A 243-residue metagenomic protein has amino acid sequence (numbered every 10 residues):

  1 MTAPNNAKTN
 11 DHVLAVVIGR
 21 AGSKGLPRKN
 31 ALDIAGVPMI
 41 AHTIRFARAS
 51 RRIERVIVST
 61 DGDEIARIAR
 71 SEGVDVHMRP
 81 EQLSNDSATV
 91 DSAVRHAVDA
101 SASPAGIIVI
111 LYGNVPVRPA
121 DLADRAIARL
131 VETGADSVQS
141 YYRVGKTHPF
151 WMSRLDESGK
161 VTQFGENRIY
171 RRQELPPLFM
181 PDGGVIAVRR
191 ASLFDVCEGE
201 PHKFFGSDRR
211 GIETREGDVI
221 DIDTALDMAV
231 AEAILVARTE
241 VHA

Functional and structural regions predicted by a protein language model:
M1-P27: N-terminal nucleotide-binding beta1-loop-alpha1 segment
M39-R55: A short, N-terminal amphipathic alpha-helix
R52-I57, G217-V219: Short active-site oxyanion
I53, S103-A105, G134-A135: Short, high-confidence coil segments that cap the C-terminus of an alpha-helix and link into the following beta-strand
D63-V109, V117-R125: Short phosphate-binding loop-to-helix
A66, L193-F194, M228: A generic structural signal for short hydrophobic patches within well-formed alpha-helices
S92, H96, P116-F205, E213: Conserved core of the sugar-phosphate nucleotidyltransferase
G199-I220, A225-A229, A233-R238: Catalytic donor-sugar/metal-binding loop of nucleotide-sugar-dependent glycosyltransferases
